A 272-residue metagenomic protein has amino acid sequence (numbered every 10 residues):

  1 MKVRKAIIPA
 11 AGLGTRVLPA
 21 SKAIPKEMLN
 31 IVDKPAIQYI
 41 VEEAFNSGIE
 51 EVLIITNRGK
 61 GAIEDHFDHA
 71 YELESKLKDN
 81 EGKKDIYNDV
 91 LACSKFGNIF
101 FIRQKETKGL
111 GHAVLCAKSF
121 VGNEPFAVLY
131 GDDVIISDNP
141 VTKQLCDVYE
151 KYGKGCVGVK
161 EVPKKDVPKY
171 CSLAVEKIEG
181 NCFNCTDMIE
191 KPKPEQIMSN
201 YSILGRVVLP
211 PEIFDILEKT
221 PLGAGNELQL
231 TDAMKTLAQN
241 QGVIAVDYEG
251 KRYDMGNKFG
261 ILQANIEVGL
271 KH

Functional and structural regions predicted by a protein language model:
K2-K78, G82, P140-D147: N-terminal glycine-rich phosphate-binding loop and ensuing alpha1 helix
K5, E50-V52, N98, P125 (+3 more regions): Residues at the starts of beta-strands that form the adenosine-phosphate
M28, I99-F101, G155, V243-A245 (+1 more regions): Conserved beta-strand scaffold positions in the cores of enzyme catalytic domains, especially in NTP/NDP-utilizing
A36-Y39, H112-C116, A233: Well-ordered alpha-helical segments embedded in enzymatic catalytic cores
L73-S75, K84-V175, L209-P211, E218: Conserved beta-loop-beta/alpha segment of the NTase-like Rossmann-fold superfamily that binds/positions NTPs
A127, C146-E150, I178-D254, K258-H272: Catalytic-core segments of class I nucleotidyltransferases/pyrophosphorylases that form NMP-activated intermediates
